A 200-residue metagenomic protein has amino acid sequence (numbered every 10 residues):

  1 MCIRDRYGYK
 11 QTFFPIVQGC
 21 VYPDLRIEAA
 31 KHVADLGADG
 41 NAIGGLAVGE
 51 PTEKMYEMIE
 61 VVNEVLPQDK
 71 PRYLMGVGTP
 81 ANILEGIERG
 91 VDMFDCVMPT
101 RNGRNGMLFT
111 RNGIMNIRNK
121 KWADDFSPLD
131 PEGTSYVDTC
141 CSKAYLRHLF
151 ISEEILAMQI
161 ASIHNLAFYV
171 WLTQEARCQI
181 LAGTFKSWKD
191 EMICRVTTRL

Functional and structural regions predicted by a protein language model:
M1-I3: Short, small-residue-biased leader/transition segments that mark boundaries at the very start of proteins
D5-R6, T139: Extracellular/secretory pathway and lumenal proteins
G8-L129: Glycine-rich phosphate/ribose-binding loops and adjacent secondary-structure elements that form binding surfaces
D130-L200: C-terminal extensions of enzymes
